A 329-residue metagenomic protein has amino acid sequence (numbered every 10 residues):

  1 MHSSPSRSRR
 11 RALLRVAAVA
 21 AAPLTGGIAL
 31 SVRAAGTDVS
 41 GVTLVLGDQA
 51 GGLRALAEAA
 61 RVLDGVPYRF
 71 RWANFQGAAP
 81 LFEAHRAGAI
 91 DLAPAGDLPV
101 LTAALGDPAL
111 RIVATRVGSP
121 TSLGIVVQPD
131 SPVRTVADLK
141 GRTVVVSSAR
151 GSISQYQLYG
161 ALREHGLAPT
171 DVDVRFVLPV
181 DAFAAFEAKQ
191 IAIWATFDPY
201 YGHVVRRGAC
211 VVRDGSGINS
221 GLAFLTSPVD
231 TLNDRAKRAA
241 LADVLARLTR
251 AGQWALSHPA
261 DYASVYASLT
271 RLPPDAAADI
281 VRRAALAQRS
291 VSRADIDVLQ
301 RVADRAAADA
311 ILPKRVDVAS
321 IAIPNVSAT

Functional and structural regions predicted by a protein language model:
M1-S8, V16-P23: N-terminal secretory signal peptides
A35-H165, R175, A192-A195, C210-N219: Short, glycine-/small- and polar/acidic-enriched structural segments that line small-molecule recognition paths
A89, P94-D97, A104, T143 (+9 more regions): Sec/Tat-exported extracytoplasmic proteins
D130-A137, L167-A168, D230-L241: Short helix-loop capping/hinge motifs at secondary-structure junctions, enriched in acidic/polar residues
V180-S268: Pocket-lining segment of extracytoplasmic ligand-binding domains
D234-I311: Secondary-structure end/capping motifs
A306-T329: Conserved C-terminal helix/tail region of periplasmic/extracytoplasmic solute-binding proteins
